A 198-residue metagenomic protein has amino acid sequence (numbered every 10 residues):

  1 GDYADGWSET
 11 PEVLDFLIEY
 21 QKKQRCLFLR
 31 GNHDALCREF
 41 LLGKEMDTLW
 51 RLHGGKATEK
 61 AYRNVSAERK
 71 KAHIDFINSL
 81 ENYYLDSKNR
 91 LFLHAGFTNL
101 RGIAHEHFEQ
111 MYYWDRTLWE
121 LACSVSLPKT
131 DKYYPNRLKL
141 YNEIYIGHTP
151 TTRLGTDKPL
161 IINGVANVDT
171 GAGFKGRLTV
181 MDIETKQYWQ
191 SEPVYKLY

Functional and structural regions predicted by a protein language model:
D2, L17, G31-N32, T58 (+5 more regions): Divalent metal-coordination and catalytic microenvironments
G6-D86, H105, M111-V125: Active-site neighborhood of divalent metal-dependent phosphoester bond hydrolases
C26, R90, V165: Short, conserved active-site loop motifs that form the nucleotide-linked donor/cofactor pocket
D34-A35, F97-L100, P150-T152, A172-G173: Short, solvent-exposed loop/turn segments at secondary-structure junctions
L49, V65, N99-G102, Y134-R137 (+1 more regions): Catalytic phosphate/metal-binding cores of nucleic-acid and nucleotide-processing enzymes, i.e., regions that mediate
L85-D86, F92-H94, V180-E184: Short, well-ordered beta-strand micro-motif
L91-Y112: Divalent-metal (often Zn2+) His-rich catalytic cores of metallo-beta-lactamase-fold enzymes
P128-V194: Conserved beta-sheet core of the metallophosphoesterase superfamily
